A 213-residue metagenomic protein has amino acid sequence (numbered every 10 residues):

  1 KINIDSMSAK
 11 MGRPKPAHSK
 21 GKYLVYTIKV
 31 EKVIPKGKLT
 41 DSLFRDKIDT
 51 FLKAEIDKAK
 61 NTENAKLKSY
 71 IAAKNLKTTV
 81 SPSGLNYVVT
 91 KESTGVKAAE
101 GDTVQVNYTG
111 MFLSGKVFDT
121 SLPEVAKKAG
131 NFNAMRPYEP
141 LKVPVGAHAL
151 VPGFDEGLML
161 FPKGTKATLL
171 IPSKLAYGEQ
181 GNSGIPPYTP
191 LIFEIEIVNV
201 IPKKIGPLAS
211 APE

Functional and structural regions predicted by a protein language model:
K1-E213: Cross-family detector of peptidyl-prolyl cis-trans isomerase
